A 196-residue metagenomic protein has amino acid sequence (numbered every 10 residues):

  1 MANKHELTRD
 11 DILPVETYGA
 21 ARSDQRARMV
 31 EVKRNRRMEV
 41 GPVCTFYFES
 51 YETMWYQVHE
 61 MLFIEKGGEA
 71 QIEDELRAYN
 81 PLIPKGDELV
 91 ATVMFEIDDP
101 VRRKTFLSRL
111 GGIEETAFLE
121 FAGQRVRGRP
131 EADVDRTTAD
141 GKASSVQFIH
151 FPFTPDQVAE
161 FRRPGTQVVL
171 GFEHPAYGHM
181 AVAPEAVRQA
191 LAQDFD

Functional and structural regions predicted by a protein language model:
A2-E88, E96-D196: Long, contiguous binding/interaction regions
